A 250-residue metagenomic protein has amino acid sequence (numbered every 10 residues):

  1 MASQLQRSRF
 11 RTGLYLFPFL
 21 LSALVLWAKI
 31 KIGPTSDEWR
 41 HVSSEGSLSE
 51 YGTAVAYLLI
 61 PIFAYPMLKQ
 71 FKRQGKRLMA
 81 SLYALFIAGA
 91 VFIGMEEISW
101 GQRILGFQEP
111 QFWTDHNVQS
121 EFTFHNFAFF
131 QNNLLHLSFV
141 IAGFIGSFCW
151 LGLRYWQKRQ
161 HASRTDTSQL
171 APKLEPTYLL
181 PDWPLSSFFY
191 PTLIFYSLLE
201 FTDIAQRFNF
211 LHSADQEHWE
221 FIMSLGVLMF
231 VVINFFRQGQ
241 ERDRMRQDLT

Functional and structural regions predicted by a protein language model:
M1-R9, R73-G75, R154-W183, E241-T250: Membrane-interfacial, low-structure loops and terminal tails that flank and connect transmembrane helices in multi-pass
R11-W27, I87, F189-F195: Alpha-helical transmembrane segments
W27-R40, L198-L211: Juxtamembrane "helix-exit" motif on the non-cytosolic side of transmembrane helices
S36-K72, F129-H136: Alpha-helical transmembrane segments and their immediate interhelical/interface regions in integral membrane proteins
W39-Y51, N209-I222: Non-cytosolic membrane-interface motifs at loop->transmembrane helix junctions
G52-P66, S138-W150, E220-E241: Hydrophobic cores of alpha-helical transmembrane segments in multi-pass inner/ER membrane proteins, independent
V91-P110: Transmembrane alpha-helix/helix-exit interface in multi-pass inner-membrane proteins
S120-I145: Hydrophobic alpha-helical transmembrane segments
